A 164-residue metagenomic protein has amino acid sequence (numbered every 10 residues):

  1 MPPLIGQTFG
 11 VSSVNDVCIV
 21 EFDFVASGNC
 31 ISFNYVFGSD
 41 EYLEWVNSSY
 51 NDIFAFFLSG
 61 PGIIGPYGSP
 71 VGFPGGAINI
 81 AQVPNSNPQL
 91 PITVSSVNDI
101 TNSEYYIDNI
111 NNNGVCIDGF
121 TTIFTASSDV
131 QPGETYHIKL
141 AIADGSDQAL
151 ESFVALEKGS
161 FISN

Functional and structural regions predicted by a protein language model:
M1-D23: Surface-exposed, low-complexity/disordered Ser/Thr/Gly/Pro/Asn-rich loops and linkers
S12-S13, E44-S48: Short consensus segments that form the blades of beta-propeller domains, in both extracellular/periplasmic
V14-V17, V25-S32, G133-Y136: Extended extracellular/luminal ectodomain segments enriched in beta-structured repeat modules
D16-V20, N29, Y50-F54: Residues that flank catalytic or metal-binding motifs in active/ligand-binding sites
Y35-V46: Short amphipathic, basic-aromatic surface patches that mediate peripheral association with negatively charged
V46-P132, H137, Q148: Exoplasmic/lumenal beta-rich domain surfaces
A141-A149: Short beta-strand-plus-loop segments that form exposed binding edges in beta-rich domains
E151-N164: Exposed low-complexity, polar/acidic, P/S/T/G-rich flexible segments that act as propeptides, protease-susceptible
